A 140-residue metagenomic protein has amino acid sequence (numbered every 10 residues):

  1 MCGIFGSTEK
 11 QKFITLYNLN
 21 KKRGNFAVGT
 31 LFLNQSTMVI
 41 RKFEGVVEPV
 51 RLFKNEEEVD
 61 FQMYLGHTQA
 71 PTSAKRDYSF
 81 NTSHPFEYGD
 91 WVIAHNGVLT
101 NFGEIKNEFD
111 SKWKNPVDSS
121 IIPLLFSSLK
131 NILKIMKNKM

Functional and structural regions predicted by a protein language model:
M1-M140: Conserved short alpha-helical segments that host acidic/polar catalytic motifs at enzyme active sites
